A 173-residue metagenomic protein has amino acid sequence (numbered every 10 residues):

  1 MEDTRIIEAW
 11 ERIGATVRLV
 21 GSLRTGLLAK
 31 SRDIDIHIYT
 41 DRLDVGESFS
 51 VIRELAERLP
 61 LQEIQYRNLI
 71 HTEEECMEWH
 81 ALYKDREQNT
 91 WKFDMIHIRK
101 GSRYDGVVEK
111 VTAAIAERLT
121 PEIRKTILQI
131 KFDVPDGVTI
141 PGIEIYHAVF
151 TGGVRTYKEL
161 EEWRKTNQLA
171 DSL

Functional and structural regions predicted by a protein language model:
M1-R5, I70-H71, L169-L173: An N-terminal domain-start capping segment
M1-V20: Helical scaffold of the NTase/Pol beta-like nucleotidyltransferase catalytic core
G21-L27, Y66-H71: Short, solvent-exposed loop/turn elements at beta->coil junctions and helix N-caps that rim active or binding pockets
L27-I52: Catalytic metal-binding acidic patch
R42-G46, Q88-N89, K100-R103: Short, charged/polar surface micro-motifs in flexible loops or helix N-caps
L59-R99: Conserved catalytic core of two-metal-ion nucleotidyltransferases
W91-L173: Catalytic cores of NTP-dependent nucleotidyl/adenyl transfer enzymes across multiple folds
